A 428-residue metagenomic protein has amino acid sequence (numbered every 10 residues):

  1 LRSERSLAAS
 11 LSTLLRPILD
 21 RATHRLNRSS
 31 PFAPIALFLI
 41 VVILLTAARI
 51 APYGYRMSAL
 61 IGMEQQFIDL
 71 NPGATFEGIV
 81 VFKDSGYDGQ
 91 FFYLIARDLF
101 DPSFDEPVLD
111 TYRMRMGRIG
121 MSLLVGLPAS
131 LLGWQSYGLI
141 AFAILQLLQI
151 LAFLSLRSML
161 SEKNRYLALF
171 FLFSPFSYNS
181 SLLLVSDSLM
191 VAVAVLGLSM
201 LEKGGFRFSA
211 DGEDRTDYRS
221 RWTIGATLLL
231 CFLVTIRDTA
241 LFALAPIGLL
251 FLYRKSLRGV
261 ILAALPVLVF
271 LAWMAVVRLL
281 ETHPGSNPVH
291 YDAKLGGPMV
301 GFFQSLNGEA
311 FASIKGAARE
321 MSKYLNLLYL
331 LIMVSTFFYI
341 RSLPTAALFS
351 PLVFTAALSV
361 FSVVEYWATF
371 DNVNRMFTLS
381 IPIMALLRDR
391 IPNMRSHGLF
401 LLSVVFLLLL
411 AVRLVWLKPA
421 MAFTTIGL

Functional and structural regions predicted by a protein language model:
L44-P52, R56, F232-L233, A243-A357: Membrane-lumen/periplasm interface segments of specific transmembrane helices in polyprenyl phosphate-linked
G86-G133, L379: Short hydrophobic/aromatic helix or loop-helix immediately within or flanking a transmembrane segment in polytopic
P107-L123, L131-L151, E320-L327: Loop-to-helix entry region of an early transmembrane alpha helix in multi-pass inner-membrane enzymes
L123-L127, I140-R165, V334-F338: Transmembrane-helix motifs of polytopic, lipid-linked glycan transferases
Q135-I140, F153-P175, A192, R215 (+2 more regions): Transmembrane-helix signature of polytopic, membrane-embedded enzymes that assemble or transfer cell-envelope glycans
S155, S180, L189-F206, W222-L228 (+1 more regions): Specific aromatic-rich, kink-prone transmembrane helix
Y178, V195-L198, W222-D238, A243-L252 (+1 more regions): Membrane-interface alpha helices of multi-pass inner-membrane proteins
L182-L189, V373: Short acidic/glycine- and proline-prone juxtamembrane loop motifs at membrane-interface regions of multi-pass membrane
